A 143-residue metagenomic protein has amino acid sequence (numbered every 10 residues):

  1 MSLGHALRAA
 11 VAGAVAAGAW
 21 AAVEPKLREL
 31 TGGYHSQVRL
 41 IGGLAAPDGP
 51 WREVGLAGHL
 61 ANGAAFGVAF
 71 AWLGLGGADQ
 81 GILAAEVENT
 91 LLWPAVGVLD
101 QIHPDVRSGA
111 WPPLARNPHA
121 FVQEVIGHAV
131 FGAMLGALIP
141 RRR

Functional and structural regions predicted by a protein language model:
M1-R143: Short amphipathic, positively biased membrane-proximal segments that drive organelle/inner-membrane targeting
